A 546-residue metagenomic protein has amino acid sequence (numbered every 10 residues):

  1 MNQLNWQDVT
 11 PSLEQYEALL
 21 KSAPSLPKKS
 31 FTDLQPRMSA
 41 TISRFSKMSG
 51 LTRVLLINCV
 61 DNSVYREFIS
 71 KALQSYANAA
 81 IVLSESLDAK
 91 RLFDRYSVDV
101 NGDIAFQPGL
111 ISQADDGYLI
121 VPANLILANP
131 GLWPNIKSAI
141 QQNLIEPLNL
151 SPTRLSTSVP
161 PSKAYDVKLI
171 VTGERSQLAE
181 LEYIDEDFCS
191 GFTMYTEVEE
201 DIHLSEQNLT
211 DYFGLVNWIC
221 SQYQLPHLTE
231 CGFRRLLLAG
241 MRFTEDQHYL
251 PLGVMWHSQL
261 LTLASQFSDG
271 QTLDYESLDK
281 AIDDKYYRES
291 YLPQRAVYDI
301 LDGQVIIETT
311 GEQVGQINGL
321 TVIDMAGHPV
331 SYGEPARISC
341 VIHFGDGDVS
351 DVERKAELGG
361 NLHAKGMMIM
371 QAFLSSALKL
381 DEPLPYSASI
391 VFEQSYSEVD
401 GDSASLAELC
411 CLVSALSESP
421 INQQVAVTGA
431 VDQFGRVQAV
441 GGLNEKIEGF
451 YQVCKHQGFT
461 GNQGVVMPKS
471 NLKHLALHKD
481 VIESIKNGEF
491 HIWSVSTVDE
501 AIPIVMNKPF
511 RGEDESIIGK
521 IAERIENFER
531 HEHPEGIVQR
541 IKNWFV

Functional and structural regions predicted by a protein language model:
M1-E182, D187, M194-S205, F213-E230 (+3 more regions): Conserved ASCE/P-loop NTPase catalytic core
M1-P27, A40-F45, P108-I111, I120-P130 (+5 more regions): Peripheral, non-AAA+ core regions of ATP-driven protein-machinery
S339: Short, surface-exposed charged micro-motifs
